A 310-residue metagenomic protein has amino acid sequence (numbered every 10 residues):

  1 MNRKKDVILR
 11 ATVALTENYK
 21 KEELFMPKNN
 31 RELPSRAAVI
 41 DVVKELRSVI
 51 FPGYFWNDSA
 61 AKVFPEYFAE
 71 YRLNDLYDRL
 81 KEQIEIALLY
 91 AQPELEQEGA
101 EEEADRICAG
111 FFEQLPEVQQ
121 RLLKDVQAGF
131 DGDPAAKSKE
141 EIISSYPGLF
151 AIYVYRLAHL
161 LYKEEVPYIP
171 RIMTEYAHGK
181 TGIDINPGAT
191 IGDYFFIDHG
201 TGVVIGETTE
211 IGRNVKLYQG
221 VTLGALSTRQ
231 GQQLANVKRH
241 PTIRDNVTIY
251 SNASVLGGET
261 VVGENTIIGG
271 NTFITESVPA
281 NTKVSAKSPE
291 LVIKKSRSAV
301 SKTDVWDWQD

Functional and structural regions predicted by a protein language model:
M1-E175, S298-D310: Terminal amphipathic alpha-helical/low-complexity segments used for targeting or macromolecular assembly
A177-S296: Structural signal for interior beta-strand "rungs" in well-ordered beta-sheet cores of soluble enzyme domains
